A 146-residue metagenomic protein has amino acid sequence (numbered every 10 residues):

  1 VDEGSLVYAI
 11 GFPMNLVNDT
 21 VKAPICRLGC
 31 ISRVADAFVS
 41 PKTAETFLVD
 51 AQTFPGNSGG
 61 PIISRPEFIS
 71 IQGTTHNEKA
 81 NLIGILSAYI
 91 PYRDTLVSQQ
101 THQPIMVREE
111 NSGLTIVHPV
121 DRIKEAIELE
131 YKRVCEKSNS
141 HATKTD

Functional and structural regions predicted by a protein language model:
V1-D19: Short glycine/Trp-rich loop-beta-loop segment that forms part of the substrate-binding cleft
G4-A9, I31, V49, S58-I62 (+2 more regions): Terminal peptide-recognition signature
G11, L28, R33, L82-D94: Short beta->alpha transition motifs characteristic of CBS
D19-I25, A35-E45: Gly/Ser-enriched beta-turn/beta-hairpin loop segments
S32-A35, T53, P66, Y89: A generic structural motif
D50-A51, G60, L82-A88, M106-V120: Active-site scaffold segments
A51-I85, L96: Catalytic nucleophile loop of clan PA
T95-D146: PDZ/PDZ-like groove recognition
